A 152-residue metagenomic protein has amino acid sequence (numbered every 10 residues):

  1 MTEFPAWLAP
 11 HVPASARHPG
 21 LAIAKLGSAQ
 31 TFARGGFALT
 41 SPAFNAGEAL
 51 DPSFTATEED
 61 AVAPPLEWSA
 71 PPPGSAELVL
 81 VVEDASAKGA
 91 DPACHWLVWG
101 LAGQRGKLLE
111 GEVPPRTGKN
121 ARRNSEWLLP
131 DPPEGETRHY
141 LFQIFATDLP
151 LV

Functional and structural regions predicted by a protein language model:
M1-V152: N-terminus-centered regions that define maturation/targeting leaders and the start of the first functional domain
